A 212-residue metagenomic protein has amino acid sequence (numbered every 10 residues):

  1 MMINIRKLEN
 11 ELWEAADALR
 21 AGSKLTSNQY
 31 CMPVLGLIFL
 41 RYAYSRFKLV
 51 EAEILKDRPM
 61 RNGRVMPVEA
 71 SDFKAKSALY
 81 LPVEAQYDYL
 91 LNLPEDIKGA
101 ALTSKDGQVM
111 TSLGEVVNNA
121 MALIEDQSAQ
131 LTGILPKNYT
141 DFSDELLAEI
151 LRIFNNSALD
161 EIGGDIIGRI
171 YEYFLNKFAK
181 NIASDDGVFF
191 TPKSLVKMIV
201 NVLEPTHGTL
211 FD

Functional and structural regions predicted by a protein language model:
M1-T206: Non-catalytic, mostly N-terminal accessory regions of nucleic-acid modification and defense proteins
T206-D212: Conserved class I S-adenosyl-L-methionine
